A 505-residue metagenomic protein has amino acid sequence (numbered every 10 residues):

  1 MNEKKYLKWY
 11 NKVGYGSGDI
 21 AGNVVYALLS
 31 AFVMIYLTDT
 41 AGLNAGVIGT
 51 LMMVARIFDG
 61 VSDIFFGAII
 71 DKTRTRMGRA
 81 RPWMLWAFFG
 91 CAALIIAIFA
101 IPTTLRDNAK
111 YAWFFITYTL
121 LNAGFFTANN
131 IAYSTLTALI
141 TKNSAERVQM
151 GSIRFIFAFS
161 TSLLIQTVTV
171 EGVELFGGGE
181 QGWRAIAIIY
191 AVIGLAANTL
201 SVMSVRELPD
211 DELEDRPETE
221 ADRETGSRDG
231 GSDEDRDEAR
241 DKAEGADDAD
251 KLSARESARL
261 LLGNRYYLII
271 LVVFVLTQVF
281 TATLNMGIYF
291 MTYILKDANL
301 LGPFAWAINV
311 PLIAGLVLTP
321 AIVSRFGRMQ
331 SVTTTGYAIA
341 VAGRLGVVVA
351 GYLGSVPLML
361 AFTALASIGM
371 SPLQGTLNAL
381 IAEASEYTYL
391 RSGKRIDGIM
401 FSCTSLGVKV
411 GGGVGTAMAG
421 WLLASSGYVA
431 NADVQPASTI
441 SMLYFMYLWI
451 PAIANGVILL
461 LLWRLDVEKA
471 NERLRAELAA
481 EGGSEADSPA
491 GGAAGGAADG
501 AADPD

Functional and structural regions predicted by a protein language model:
N2-E224, D241-E485, D505: Membrane-embedded alpha-helical bundles of multi-pass transporters/translocases, especially carrier/permease families
E220-D247, D487, G491, G495 (+2 more regions): Asp/Glu-rich intrinsically disordered low-complexity tracts
